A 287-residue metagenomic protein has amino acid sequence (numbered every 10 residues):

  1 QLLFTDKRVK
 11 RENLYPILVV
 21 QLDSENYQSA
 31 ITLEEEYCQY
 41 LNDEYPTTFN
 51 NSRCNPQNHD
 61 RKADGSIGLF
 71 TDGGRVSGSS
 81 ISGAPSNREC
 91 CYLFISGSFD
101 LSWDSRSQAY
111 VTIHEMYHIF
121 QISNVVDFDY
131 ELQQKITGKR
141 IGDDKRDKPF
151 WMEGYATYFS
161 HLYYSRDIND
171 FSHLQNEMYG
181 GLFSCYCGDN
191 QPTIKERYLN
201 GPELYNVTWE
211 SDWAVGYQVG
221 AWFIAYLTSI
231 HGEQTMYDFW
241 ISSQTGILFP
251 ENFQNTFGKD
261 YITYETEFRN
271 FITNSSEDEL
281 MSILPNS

Functional and structural regions predicted by a protein language model:
Q1, A214, I241, T245-S287: Beta/coil-rich, acidic/histidine-enriched accessory regions frequently appended to metallopeptidases
Q1-P85, A109-M116, F120-N124, H231 (+2 more regions): Zn2+-dependent metallopeptidase catalytic core
L2-Q21, D127-Q133, D147, D167-Q175 (+2 more regions): Surface-exposed patches in mature extracellular/periplasmic domains of secreted proteins
L3-K7, E115-M116, F120-N124, F159-D167 (+5 more regions): Sec/Tat-exported extracytoplasmic proteins
N55-C187: Zinc-dependent metallopeptidase catalytic helix centered on the HExxH motif and its immediate flanking segment
Y110, T157, A221-Y226, Q234-D238 (+4 more regions): Solvent-exposed, polar/charged alpha-helical surfaces in well-ordered, non-transmembrane soluble domains, broadly
D143-I247, E277-P285: Replace "(M1/M4/M9/M12/WLM)" with "(e.g., M1/M4/M8/M9/M12/M26/WLM)" and add "not limited to" to clarify scope
